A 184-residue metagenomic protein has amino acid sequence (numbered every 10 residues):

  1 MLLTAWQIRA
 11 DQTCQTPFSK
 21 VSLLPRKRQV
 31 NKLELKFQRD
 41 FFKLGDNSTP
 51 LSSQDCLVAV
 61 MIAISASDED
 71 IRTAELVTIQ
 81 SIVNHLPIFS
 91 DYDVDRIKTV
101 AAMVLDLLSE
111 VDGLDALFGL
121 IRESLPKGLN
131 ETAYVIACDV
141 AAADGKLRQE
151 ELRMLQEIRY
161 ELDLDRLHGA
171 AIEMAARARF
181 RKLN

Functional and structural regions predicted by a protein language model:
L2-W6, C14-A63, D70-N184: Small-residue-enriched hydrophobic alpha-helices in membranes
